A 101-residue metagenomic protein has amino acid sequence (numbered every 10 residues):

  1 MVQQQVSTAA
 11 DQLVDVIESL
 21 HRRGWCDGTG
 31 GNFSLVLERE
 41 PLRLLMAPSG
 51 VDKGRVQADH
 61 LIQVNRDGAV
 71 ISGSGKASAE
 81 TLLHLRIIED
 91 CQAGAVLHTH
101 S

Functional and structural regions predicted by a protein language model:
M1-Q4: Generic N-terminal amphipathic, Lys/Arg-enriched alpha-helix
V6-G94: An anion-binding catalytic pocket shared by soluble metabolic enzymes
S101: Active-site metal-binding loops of divalent metal-dependent hydrolases
